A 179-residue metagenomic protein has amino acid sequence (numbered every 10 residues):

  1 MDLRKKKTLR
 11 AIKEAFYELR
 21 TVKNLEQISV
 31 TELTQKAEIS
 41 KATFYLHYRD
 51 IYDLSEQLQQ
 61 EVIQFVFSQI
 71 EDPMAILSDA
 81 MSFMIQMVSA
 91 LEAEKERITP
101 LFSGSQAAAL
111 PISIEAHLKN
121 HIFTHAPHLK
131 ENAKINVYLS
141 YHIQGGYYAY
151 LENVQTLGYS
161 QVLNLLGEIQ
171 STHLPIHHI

Functional and structural regions predicted by a protein language model:
M1-L19, K23: Basic, helix-initiating cap at the start of DNA-binding domains
R10-E18, K36, D53-D72, S82 (+1 more regions): Alpha-helical structural segments
F16, V62, V66, I70 (+3 more regions): Hydrophobic recognition helices of helix-based DNA-binding modules
E18-L25, Q69-D72, E94, I98: Basic, amphipathic alpha-helical hairpins
L19-Y52: Helix-turn-helix
L77-E115: Helical hydrophobic small-molecule/effector-binding pocket
S105-S140, Q144: Amphipathic alpha-helical packing segments from all-alpha helical-bundle domains
A133-L174: Hydrophobic alpha-helical segments that form the core of small-molecule binding pockets and/or dimer interfaces
